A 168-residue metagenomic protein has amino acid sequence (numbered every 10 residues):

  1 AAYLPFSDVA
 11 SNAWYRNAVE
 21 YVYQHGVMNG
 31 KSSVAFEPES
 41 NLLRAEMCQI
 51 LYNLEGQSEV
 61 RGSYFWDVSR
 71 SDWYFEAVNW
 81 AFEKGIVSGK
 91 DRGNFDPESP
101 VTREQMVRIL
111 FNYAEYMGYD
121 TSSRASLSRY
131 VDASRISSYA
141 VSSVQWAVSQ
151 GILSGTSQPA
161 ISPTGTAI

Functional and structural regions predicted by a protein language model:
A1-R16, Q24, N29-A77, E83-V107 (+2 more regions): Feature responds to low-complexity, polar/acidic, surface-exposed segments characteristic of secreted/exported proteins
